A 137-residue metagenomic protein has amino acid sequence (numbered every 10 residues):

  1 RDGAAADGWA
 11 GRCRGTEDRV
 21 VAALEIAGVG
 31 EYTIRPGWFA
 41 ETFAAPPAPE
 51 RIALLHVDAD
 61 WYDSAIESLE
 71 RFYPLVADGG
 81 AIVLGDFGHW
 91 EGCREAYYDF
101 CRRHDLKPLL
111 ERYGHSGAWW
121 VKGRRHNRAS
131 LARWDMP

Functional and structural regions predicted by a protein language model:
R1-P137: S-adenosylmethionine/decaboxylated-SAM
